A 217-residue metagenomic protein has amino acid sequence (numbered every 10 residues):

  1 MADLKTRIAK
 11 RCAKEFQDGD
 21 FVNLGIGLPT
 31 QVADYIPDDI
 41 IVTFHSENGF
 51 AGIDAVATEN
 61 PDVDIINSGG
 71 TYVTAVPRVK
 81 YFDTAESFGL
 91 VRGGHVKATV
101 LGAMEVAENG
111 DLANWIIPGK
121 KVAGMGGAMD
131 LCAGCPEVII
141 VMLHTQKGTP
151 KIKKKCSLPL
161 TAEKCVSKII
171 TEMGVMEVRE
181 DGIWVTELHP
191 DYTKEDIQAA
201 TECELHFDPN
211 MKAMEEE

Functional and structural regions predicted by a protein language model:
M1-V76: N-terminal active-site beta-alpha-beta segment that forms phosphate/nucleotide-binding and substrate-recognition loops
D3-R7, T58-E217: Conserved phosphate- and dinucleotide-binding cores of soluble alpha/beta proteins, encompassing both enzyme active
